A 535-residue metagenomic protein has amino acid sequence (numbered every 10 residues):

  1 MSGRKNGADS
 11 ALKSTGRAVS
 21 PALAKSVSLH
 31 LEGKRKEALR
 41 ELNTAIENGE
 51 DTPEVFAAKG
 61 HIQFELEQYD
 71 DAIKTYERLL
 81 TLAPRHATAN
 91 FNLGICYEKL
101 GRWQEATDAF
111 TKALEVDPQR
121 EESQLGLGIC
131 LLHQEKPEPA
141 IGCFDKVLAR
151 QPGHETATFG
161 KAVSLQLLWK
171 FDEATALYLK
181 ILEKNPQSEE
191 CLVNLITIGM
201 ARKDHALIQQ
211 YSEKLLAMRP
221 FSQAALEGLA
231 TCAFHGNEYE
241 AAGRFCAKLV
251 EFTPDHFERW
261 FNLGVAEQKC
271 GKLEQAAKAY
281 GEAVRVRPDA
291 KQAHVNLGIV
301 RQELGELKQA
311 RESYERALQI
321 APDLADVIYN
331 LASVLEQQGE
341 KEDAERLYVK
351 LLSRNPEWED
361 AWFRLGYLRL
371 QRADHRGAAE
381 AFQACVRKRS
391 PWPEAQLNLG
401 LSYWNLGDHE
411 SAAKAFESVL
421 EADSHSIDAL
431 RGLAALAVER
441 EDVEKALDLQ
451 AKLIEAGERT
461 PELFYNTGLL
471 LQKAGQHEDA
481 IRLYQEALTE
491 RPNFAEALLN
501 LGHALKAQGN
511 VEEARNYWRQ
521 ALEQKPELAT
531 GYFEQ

Functional and structural regions predicted by a protein language model:
L31, E65, K99, H133-Q134 (+11 more regions): Register position in tetratricopeptide repeats
N48, L82, V116, R150 (+11 more regions): Structural marker of alpha-solenoid helical repeat scaffolds
